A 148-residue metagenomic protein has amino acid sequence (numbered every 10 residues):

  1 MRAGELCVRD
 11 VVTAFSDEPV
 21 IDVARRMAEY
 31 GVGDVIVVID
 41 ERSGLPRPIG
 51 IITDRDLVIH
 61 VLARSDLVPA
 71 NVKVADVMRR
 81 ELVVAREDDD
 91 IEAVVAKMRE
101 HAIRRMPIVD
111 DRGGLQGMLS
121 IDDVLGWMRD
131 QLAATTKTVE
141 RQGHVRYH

Functional and structural regions predicted by a protein language model:
M1-R9, I49-R86, D90-R99, S120-H148: Tandem CBS (Bateman) regulatory domains
L6, M27, P46, V77 (+3 more regions): Terminal peptide-recognition signature
V8-V11, V38, L115: Low-complexity, intrinsically disordered or weakly predicted helical/coil tracts enriched in serine/threonine
T13-V32, V37-D40, A85-A102, V109-D110 (+1 more regions): The conserved cystathionine-beta-synthase
F15-L67, V72-V74: Acidic (E/D-rich), amphipathic helical modules within compact regulatory domains
E29, V58, P107-I108, H144: Sequence-pattern detector for short linear motifs and compositional/periodic biases rather than a specific fold
R104-P107, R112, L119-D122: Vicinal oxygen chelate
